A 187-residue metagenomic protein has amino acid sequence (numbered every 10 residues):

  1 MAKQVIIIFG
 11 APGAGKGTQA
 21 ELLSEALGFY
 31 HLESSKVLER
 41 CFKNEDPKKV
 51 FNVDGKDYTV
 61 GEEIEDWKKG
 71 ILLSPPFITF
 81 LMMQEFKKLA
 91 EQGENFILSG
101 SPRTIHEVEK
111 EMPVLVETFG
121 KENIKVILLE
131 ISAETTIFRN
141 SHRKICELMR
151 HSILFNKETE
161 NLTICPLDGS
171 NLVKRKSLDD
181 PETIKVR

Functional and structural regions predicted by a protein language model:
M1-R187: Glycine-rich phosphate-binding loop of ATP-dependent small-molecule kinases
